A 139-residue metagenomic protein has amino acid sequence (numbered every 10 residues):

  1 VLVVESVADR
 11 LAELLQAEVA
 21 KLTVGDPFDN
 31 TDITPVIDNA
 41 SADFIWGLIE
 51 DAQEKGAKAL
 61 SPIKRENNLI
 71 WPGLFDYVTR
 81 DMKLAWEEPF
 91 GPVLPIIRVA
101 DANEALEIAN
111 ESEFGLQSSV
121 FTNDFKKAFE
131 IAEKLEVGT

Functional and structural regions predicted by a protein language model:
V1-V7, L74: Short beta-strand and adjoining strand-loop segment in the mid-core of the Rossmann-like NAD(P)-dependent dehydrogenase
L2, I37-A40, L94-I97: Glycosyltransferase donor-binding loop in the core domain
L2-V4, L15, A52, P92 (+1 more regions): Residue-level signal for inorganic ion chemistry
L11, L15-D26, I49, Q53-G56 (+3 more regions): Structural signal for hydrophobic packing residues in well-ordered secondary-structure cores of soluble enzyme domains
Q16-G47, K64-I70, W86-G91: Flexible, acidic loop-helix segments that line cofactor/substrate-binding pockets
F28, K58-N67, V120-N123: Beta-strand->loop->alpha-helix junctions that form or flank phosphate-binding loops in nucleotide-handling enzymes
I49, L69-T139: Conserved C-terminal structural/oligomerization subdomain of aldehyde/semialdehyde dehydrogenase
